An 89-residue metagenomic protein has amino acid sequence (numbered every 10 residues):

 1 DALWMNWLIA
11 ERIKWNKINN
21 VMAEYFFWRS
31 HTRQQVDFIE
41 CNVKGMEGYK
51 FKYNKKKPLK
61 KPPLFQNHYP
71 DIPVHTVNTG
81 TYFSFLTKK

Functional and structural regions predicted by a protein language model:
D1-K89: A cross-kingdom feature that marks ATP-driven nucleic-acid transaction machinery
